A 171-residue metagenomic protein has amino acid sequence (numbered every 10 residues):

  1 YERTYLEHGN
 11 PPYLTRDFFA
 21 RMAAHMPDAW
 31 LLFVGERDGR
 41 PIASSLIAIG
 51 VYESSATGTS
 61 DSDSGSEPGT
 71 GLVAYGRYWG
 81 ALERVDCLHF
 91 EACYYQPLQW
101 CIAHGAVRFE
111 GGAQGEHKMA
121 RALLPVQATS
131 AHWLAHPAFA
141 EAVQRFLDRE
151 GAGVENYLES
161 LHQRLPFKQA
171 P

Functional and structural regions predicted by a protein language model:
Y1-D86, L165-P171: A conserved beta-strand-loop-helix scaffold within acyl/acetyltransferase catalytic domains
E2-L6, A23-P27, R40, L46-I47 (+4 more regions): Hydrophobic alpha-helix feature that most strongly marks membrane-spanning transmembrane helices and their immediate
H8, D17-R21, A92, H104 (+1 more regions): C-terminal catalytic domain of photolyase/cryptochrome flavoproteins, centering on the FAD-binding pocket
S54-D61, E67-P137: Acyl-donor binding region in acyl/amide transferases
